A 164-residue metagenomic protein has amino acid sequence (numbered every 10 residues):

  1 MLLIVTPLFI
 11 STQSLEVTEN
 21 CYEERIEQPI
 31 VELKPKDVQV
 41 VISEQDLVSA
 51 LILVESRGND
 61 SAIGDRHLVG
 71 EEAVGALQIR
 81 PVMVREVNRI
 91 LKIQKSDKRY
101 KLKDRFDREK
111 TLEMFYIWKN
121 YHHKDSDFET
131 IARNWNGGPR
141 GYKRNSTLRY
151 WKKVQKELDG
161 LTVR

Functional and structural regions predicted by a protein language model:
L2-L3, D46: Small-residue packing motifs within transmembrane alpha-helices
L3-E23: Bacterial Sec-dependent signal peptides at the C-terminal "C-region" and cleavage site
E19-R164: Catalytic glycan-binding domains that act on GlcNAc-containing polysaccharides
